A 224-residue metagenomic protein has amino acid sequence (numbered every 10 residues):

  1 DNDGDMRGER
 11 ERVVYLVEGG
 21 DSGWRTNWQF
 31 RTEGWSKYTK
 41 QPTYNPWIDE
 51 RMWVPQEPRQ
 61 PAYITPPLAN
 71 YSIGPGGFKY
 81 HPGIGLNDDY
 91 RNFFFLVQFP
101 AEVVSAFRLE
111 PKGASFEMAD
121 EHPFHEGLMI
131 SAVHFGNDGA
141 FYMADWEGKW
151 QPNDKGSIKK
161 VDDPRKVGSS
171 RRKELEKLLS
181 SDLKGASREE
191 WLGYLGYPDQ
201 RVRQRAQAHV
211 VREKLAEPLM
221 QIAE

Functional and structural regions predicted by a protein language model:
D1-E190, R205-R212: Beta-propeller domains with acidic blade repeats across secreted/periplasmic ectodomains and cytosolic WD/CNH propellers
E190-L192, P218-A223: Buried hydrophobic core positions in alpha-solenoid tandem helical repeats
L195-G196, V211: Alpha-solenoid HEAT/Armadillo repeat architecture
P198-D199, E224: Short inter-helical turns and helix N-cap capping residues of alpha-solenoid HEAT/ARM repeat scaffolds
